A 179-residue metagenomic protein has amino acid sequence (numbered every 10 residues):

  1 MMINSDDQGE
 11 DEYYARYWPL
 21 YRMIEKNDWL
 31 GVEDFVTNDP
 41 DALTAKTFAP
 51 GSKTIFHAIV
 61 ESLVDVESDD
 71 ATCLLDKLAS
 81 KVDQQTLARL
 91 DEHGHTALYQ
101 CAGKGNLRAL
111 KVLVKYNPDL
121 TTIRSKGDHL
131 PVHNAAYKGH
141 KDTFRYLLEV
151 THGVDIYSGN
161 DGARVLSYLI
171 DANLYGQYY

Functional and structural regions predicted by a protein language model:
R16, G51-S52, G94, D128 (+1 more regions): Start-of-repeat signature of ankyrin repeats
G31, D70-L74, R108-A109, D142-T143 (+1 more regions): Conserved ankyrin/ankyrin-like repeat signature
V36-A42, D76-T86, K111-L120, Y146-V154: Ankyrin repeat domain, specifically the short helix-to-loop turn at the C-terminus of the second helix of each repeat
K46-A49, R89-L90, I123-R124, Y157-G159: Ankyrin-repeat boundary/linker signal
N117-Y179: Solenoidal tandem-repeat scaffolds enriched in leucines and small polar residues
